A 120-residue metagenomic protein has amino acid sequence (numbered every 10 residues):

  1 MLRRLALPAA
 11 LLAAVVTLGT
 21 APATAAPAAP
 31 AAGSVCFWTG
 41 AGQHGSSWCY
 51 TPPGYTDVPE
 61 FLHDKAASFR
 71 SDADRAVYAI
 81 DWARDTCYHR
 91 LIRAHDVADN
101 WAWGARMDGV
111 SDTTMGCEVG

Functional and structural regions predicted by a protein language model:
L2-P8, L12-V16, P22-G120: Compact beta-sheet-dominated domain cores in extracellular/mature segments
